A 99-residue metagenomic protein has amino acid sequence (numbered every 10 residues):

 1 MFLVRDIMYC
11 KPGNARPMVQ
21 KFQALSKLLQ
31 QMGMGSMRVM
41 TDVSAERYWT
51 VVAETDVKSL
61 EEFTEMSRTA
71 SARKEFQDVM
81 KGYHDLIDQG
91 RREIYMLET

Functional and structural regions predicted by a protein language model:
M1-F2, T99: Absolute protein N-terminus
L3-M8: Active-site-flanking beta-strand signature of metal-NTP-handling nucleotidyl enzymes and homologous cyclase-like
Y9-Q20: Short, surface-exposed ligand-recognition loops at beta-strand->loop->(often short) alpha-helix junctions that present
K11-G13, K58-L60, L97: Short coil/turn motifs at secondary-structure junctions
Q20-R38, E54-E93: An amphipathic, aromatic/His-enriched active-site/gating alpha helix that lines ligand/cofactor pockets
V39-V43: Short, solvent-exposed loop/turn elements at beta->coil junctions and helix N-caps that rim active or binding pockets
S44, H84-D88, T99: Short proline/glycine- and acidic-rich turn/helix-capping motifs at secondary-structure junctions
A45-W49: Short acidic/glycine-enriched loop/turn segments that link adjacent beta-strands
